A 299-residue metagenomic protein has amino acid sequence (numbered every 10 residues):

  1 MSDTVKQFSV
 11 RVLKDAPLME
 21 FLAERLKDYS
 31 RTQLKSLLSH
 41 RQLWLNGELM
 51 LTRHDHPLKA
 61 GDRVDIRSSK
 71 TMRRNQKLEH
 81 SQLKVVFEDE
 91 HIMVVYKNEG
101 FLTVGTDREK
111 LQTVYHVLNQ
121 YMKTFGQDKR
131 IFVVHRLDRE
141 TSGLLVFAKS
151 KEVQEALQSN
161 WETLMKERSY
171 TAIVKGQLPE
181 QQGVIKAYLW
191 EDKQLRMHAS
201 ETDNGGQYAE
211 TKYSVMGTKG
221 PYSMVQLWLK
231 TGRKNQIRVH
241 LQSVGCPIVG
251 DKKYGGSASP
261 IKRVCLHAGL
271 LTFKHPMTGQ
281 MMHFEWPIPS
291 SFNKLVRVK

Functional and structural regions predicted by a protein language model:
S2-K299: RNA pseudouridine synthases
